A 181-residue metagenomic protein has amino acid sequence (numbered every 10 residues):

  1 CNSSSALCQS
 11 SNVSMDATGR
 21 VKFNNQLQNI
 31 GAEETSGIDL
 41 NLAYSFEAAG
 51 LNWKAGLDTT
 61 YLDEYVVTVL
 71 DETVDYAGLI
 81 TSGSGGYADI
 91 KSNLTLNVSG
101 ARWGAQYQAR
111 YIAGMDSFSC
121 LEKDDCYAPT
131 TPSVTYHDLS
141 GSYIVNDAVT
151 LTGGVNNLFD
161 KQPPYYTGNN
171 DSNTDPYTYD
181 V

Functional and structural regions predicted by a protein language model:
C1-N2, L70-G78, E122-Y127, T167-Y177: Flexible, surface-exposed loop regions and adjacent strand-edge segments of Gram-negative outer-membrane beta-barrel
C1-S119: Gram-negative outer-membrane beta-barrel transporters
N24-L27, T131-S133, V155, P176-T178: Generic secondary-structure boundary/loop-capping signal
Q28-G31, H137, F159-D160, D180: Generic, ordered loop/turn and secondary-structure boundary motif
D63-V66, Y111-C120, S142-V181: C-terminal beta-signal and adjacent terminal beta-strands/loops of Gram-negative outer-membrane beta-barrel proteins
L94-L96, L139-G141, N169: Feature captures outer-membrane beta-barrel proteins of Gram-negative bacteria and organelles
A101-W103, S133-L139, I144-L151: A short pocket-lining beta-strand/turn micro-motif at the edge of beta-sheets
Q106-Y111, D116-S140: Generic long, charged, amphipathic alpha-helical segments
